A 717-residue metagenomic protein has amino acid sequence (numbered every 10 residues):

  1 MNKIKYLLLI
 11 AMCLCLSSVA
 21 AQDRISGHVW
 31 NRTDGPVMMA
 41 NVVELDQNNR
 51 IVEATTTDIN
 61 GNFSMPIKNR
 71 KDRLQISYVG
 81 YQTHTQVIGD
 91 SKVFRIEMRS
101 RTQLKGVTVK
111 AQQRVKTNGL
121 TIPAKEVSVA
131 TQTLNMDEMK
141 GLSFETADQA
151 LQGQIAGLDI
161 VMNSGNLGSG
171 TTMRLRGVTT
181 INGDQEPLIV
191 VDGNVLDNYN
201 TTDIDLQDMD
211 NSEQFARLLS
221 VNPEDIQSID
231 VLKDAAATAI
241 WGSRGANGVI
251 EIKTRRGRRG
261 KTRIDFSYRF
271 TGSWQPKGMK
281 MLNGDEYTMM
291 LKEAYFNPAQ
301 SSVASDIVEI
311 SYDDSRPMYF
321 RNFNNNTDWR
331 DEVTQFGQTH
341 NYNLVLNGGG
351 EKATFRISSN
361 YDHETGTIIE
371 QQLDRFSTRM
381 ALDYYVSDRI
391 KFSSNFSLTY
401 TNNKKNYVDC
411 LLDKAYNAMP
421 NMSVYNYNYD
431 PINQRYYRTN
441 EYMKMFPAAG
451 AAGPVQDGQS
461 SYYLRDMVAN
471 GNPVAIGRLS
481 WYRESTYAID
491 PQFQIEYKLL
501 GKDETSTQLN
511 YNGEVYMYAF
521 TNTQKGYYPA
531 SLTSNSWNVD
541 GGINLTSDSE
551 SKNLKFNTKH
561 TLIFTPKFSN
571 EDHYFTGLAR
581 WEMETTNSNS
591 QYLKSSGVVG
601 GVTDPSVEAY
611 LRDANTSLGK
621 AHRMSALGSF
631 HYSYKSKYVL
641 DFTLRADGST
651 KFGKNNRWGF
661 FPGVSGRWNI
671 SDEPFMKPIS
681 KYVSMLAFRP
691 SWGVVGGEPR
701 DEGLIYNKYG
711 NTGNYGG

Functional and structural regions predicted by a protein language model:
D23-T33, G61, I96: A short, amphipathic beta-strand motif
W30-R32, A40-L45, S77-Y81, S91-K140 (+1 more regions): Short, acidic, small-residue-rich periplasmic hinge/interaction motif at the N-terminus of Gram-negative outer-membrane
N48-N62: Short, acidic Ser/Thr/Gly-rich low-complexity loop/linker segments typical of extracellular and cell-surface proteins
D58-I67, T83, V93-F94: Short, surface-exposed beta-strand/beta-hairpin micro-motifs centered on an aromatic residue
S91-R99, L120-P123, A147-A150, M173-R176 (+4 more regions): N-terminal periplasmic accessory domains that precede and gate Gram-negative outer-membrane beta-barrel machines
P123-K140, Q154, N166-T171, I181-G183 (+8 more regions): Residues embedded in well-ordered regular secondary structure
G165, T201-I204, E213-R259, P276-N283 (+6 more regions): Outer-membrane beta-barrel proteins
H340, R375, A381-I390, F396-Y400 (+3 more regions): Extracellular/periplasmic, surface-exposed regions of secreted and cell-surface proteins
